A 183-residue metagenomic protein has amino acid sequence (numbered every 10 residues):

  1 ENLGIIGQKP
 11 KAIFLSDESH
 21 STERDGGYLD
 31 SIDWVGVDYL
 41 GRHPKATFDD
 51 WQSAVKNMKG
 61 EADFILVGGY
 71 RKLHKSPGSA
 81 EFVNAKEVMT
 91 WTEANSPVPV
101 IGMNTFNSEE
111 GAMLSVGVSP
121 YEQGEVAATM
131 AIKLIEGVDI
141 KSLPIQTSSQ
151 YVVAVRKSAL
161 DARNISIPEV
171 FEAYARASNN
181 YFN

Functional and structural regions predicted by a protein language model:
E1-N183: Short hydrophobic alpha-helices and adjacent helix-cap/hinge residues
